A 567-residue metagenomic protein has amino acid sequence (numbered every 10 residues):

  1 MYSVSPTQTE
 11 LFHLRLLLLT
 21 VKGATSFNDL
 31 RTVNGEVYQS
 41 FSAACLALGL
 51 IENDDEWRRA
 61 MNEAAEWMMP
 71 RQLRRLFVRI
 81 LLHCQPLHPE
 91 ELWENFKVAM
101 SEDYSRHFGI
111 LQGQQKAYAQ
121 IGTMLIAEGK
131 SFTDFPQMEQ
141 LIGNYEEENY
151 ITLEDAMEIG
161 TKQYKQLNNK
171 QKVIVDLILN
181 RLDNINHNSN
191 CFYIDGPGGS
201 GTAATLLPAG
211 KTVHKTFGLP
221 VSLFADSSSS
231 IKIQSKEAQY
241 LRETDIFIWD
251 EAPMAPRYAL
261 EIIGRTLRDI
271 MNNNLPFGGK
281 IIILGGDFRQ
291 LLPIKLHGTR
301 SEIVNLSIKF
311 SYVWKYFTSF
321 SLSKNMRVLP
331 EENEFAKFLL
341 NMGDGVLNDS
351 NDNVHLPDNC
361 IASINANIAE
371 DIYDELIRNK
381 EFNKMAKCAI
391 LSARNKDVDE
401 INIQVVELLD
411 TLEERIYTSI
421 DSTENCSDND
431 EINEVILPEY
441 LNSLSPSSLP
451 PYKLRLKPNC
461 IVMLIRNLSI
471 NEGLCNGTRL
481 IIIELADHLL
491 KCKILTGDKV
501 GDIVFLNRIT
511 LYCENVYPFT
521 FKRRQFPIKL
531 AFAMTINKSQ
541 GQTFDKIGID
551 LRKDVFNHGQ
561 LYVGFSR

Functional and structural regions predicted by a protein language model:
M1-Q137: Long, low-complexity, charged/polar intrinsically disordered accessory regions
M1-Y2, T7-E10, A24-E52, K130-R567: RecA-like helicase/translocase P-loop NTPase motor core
